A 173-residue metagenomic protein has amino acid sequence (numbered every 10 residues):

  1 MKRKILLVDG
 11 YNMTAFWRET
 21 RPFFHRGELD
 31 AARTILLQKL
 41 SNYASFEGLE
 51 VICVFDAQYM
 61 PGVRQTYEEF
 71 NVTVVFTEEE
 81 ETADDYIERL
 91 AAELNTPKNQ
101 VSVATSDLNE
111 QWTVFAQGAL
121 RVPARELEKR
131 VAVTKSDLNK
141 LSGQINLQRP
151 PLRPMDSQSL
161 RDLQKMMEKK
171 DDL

Functional and structural regions predicted by a protein language model:
R3-V8, N12-L173: Nuclease catalytic cores that cleave nucleic-acid phosphodiester bonds, predominantly acidic two-metal-ion
